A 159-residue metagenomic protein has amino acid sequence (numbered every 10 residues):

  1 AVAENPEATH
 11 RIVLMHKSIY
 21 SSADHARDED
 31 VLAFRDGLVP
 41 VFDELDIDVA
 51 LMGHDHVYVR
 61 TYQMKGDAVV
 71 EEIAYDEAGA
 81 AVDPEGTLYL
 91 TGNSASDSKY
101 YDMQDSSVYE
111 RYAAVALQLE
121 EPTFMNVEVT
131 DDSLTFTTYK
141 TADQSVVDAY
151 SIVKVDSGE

Functional and structural regions predicted by a protein language model:
A1-E29, D36, P40-V41, L45-V49 (+1 more regions): Metal-dependent phosphoesterase/phosphodiesterase active-site architecture
